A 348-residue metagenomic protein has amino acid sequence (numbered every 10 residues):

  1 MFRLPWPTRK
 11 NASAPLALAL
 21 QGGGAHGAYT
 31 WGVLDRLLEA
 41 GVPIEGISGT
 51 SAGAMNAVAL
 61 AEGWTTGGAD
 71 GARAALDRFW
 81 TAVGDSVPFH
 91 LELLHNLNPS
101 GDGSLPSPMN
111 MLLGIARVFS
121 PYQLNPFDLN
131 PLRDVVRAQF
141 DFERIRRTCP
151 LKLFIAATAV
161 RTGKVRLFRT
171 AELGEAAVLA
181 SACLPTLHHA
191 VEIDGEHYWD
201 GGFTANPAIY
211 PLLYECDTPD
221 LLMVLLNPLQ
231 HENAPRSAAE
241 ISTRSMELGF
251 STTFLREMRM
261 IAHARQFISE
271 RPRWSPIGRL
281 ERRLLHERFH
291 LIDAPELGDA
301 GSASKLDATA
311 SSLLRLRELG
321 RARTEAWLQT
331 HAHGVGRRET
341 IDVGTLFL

Functional and structural regions predicted by a protein language model:
M1-S48, V58-L348: Patatin-like phospholipase
G49, G53: Gly/Ala-rich beta-loop-alpha elbow adjacent to hydrolase catalytic centers
